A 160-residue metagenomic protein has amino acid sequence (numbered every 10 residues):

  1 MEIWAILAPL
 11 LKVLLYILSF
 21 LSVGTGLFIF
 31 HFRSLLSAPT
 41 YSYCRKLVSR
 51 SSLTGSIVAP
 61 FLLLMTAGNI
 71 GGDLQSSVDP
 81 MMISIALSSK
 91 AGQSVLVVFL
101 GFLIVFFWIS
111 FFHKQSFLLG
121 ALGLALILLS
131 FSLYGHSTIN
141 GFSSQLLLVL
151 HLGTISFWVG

Functional and structural regions predicted by a protein language model:
M1-G160: Polytopic transmembrane helical bundles with strong interfacial aromatic enrichment
